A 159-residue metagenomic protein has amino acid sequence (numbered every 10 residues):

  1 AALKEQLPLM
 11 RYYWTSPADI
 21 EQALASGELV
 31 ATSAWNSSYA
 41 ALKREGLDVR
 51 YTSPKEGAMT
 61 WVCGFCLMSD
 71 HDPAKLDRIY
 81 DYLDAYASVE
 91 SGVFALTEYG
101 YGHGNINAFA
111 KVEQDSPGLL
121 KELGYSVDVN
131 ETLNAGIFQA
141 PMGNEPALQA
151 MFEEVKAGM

Functional and structural regions predicted by a protein language model:
A1-P54: Ligand-binding pocket segment of bilobal, Venus flytrap-like solute-binding proteins
L3-K4, E21, A25, S33 (+4 more regions): Non-transmembrane alpha-helical segments in soluble domains of secreted/periplasmic/extracellular proteins
Q6-M10, W14, E28, K43-G46 (+4 more regions): Sec/Tat-exported extracytoplasmic proteins
W14-A18, P73, D77, V89 (+1 more regions): Soluble non-cytosolic domains of exported or imported proteins
P17-I20, W61, V127-V129: A short alpha-helix capping/helix-coil boundary motif
K55-T60: Short, surface-exposed loop/turn microsegments at beta-strand edges and helix-strand junctions
V62-K75, F94-E98: A bilobed periplasmic-binding-protein/Venus flytrap-type ligand-binding module shared by bacterial periplasmic
V93-M159: C-terminal capping/gating helix-and-loop segments adjacent to ligand/active sites or protein-protein/ligand interfaces
